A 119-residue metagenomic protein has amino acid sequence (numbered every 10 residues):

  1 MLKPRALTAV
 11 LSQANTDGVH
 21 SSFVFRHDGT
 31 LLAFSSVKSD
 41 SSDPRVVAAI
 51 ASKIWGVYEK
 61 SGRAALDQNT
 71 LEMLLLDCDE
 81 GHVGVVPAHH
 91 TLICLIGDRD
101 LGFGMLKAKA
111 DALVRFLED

Functional and structural regions predicted by a protein language model:
M1-D119: Non-catalytic interaction/Regulatory regions outside core domains
